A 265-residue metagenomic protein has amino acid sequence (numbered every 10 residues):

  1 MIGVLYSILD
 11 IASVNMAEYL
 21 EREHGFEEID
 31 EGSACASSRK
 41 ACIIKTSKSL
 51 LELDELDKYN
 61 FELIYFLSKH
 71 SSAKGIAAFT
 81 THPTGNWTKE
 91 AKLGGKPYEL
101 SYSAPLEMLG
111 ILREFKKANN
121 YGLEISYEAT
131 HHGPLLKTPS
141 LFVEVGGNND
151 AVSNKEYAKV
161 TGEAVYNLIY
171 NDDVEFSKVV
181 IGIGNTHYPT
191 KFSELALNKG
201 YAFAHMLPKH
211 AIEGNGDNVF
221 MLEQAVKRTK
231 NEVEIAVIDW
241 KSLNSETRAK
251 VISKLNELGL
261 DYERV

Functional and structural regions predicted by a protein language model:
M1-H131, L135-K137, N148-N149, K155-K159 (+3 more regions): N-terminal catalytic or cofactor-binding beta/alpha core of small enzyme domains
